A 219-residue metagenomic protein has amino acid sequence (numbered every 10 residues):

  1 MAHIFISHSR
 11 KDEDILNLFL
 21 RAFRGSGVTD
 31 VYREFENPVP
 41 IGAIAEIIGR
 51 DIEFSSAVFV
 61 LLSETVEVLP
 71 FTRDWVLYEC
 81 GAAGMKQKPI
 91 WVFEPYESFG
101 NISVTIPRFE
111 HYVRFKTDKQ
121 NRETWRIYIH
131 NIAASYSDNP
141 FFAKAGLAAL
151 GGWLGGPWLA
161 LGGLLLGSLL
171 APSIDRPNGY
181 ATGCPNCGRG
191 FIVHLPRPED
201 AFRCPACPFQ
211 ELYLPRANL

Functional and structural regions predicted by a protein language model:
M1-A57, A149, L165-L169, R176-L219: Conserved N-terminal substructure of TIR/SEFIR domains
S55-S56, Q87, F109: Short, well-ordered alpha-helix to beta-strand connector turns
E64-M85: Conserved TIR/SEFIR loop-to-helix hotspot centered on a Trp-containing motif with a nearby acidic residue
M85-P95: A short helix->loop->beta-strand "cap" motif at the edges of active sites that frequently abuts
E94-E110: Glycine-rich, charge-decorated loop segments at or immediately adjacent to ligand/cofactor-binding or catalytic sites
H111-F141: C-terminal helix of von Willebrand factor
A134-L159: Membrane-penetrating hydrophobic segments
